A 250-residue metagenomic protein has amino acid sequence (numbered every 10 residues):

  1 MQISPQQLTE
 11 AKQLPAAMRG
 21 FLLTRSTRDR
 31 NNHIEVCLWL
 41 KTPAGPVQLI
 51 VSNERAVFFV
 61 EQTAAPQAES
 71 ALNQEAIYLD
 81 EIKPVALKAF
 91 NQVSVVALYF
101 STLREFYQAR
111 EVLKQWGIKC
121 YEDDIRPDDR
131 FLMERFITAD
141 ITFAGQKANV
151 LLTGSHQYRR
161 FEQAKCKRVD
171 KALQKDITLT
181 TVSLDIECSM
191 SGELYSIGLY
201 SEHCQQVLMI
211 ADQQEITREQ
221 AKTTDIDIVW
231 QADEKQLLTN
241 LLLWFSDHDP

Functional and structural regions predicted by a protein language model:
M1-P250: The two-metal-ion catalytic cores of nucleic-acid processing enzymes
